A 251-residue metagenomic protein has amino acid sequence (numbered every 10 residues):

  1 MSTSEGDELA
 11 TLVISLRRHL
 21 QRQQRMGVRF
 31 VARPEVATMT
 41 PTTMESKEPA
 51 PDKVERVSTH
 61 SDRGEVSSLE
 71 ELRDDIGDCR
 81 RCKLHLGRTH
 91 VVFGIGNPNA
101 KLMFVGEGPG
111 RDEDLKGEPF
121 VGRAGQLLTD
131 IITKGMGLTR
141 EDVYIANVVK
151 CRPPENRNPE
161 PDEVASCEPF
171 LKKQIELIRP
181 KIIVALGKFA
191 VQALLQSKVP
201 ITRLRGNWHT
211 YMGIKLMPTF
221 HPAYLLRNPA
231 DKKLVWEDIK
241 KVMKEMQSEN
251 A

Functional and structural regions predicted by a protein language model:
A10, I14, R18, R22 (+1 more regions): A polyanion-binding, active-site-adjacent surface
